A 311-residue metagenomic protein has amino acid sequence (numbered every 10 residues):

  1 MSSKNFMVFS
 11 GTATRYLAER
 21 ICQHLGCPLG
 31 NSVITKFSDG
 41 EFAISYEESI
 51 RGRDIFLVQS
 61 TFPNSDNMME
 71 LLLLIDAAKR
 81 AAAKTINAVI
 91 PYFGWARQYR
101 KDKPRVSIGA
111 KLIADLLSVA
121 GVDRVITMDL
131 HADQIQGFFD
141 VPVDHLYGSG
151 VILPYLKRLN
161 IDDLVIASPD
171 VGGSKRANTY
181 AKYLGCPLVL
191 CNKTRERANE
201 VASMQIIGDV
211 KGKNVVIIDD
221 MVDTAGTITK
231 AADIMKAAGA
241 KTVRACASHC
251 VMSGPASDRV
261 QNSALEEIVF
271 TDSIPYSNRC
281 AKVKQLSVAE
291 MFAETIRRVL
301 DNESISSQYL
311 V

Functional and structural regions predicted by a protein language model:
M1-V311: PRPP-associated nucleotide enzymes
